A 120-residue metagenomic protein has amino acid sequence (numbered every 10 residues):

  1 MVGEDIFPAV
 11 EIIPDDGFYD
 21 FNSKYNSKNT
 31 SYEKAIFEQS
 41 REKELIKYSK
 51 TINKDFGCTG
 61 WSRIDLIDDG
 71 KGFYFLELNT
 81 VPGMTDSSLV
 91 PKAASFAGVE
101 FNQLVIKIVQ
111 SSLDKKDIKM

Functional and structural regions predicted by a protein language model:
M1, K54-M84, A94: Conserved metal-phosphate-binding beta-hairpin within the catalytic cores of diverse ATP-dependent phosphoryl-transfer
M1-S23, I64, F73-N79, S88: Beta-strand scaffold of nucleotide-dependent catalytic cores
E4, S40, E44, Q103: Conserved active-site and cofactor/substrate-binding residues in soluble primary-metabolism enzymes
Y25-D69, S111, M120: A long amphipathic alpha-helix within ATP-dependent nucleotide-binding catalytic cores
T30-E33, D86-V90: Short small-residue beta-strand/loop micro-motif enriched in glycine and branched aliphatics
I46-S49, S87, P91: Short amphipathic alpha-helical surface patches that serve as generic macromolecular interface elements
S88-L89, S95-M120: Generic C-terminus detector
